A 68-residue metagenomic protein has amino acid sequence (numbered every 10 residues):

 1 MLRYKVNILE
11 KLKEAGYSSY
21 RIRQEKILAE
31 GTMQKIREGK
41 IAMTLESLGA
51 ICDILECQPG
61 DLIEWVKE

Functional and structural regions predicted by a protein language model:
M1-Y20: A short, Lys/Arg-rich alpha-helix, primarily the initiator
K13, I27, E38-K40, K67: Residue-level detection of the helix-turn-helix DNA-binding "recognition helix"
K13, Q24, D53: Alpha-helical residues within the helix-turn-helix
G16-K35: Short alpha-helical DNA-recognition segment
I36, D53, I63-E68: Short, charged recognition helix plus adjacent turn of helix-turn-helix-like nucleic-acid-binding domains
E46-D61: DNA major-groove recognition helix of helix-turn-helix/homeodomain DNA-binding modules
